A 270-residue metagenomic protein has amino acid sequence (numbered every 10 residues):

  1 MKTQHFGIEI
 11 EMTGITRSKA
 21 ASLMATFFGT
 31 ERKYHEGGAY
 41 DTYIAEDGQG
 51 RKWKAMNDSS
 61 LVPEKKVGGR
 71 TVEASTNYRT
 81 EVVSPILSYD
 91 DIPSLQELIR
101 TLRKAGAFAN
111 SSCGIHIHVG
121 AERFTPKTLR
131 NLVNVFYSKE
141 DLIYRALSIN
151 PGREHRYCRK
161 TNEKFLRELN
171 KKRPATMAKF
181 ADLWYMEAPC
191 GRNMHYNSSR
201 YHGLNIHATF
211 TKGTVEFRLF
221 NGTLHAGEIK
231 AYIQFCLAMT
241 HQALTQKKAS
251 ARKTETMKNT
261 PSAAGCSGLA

Functional and structural regions predicted by a protein language model:
M1-A109, E122-A270: C-terminal accessory/tail domains of diverse enzymes
S111-I115, V119: Short, conserved phosphate-binding/catalytic loop or strand-edge motifs used in phosphoryl-/nucleotidyl-transfer
